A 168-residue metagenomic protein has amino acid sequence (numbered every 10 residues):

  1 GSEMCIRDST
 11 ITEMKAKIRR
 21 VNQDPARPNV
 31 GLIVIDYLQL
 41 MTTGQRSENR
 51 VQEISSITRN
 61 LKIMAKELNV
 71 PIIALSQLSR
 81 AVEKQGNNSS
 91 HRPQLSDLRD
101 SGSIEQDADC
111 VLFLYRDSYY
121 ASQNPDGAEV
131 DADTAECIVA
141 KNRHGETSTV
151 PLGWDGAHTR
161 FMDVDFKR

Functional and structural regions predicted by a protein language model:
G1-I6: Short, small-residue-biased leader/transition segments that mark boundaries at the very start of proteins
I11-V30, S56-L68, A81-R168: C-terminal regions of RecA-like/P-loop NTPase motor modules
N29-A74: Helical hairpin unit composed of two closely spaced alpha helices linked by a short loop
L38, Q77-L78, R116-D117: Short, ordered loop/turn segments at secondary-structure junctions
M41, S79-V82: Feature marks short, surface-exposed loop/turn motifs that line or immediately flank catalytic pockets and channel
